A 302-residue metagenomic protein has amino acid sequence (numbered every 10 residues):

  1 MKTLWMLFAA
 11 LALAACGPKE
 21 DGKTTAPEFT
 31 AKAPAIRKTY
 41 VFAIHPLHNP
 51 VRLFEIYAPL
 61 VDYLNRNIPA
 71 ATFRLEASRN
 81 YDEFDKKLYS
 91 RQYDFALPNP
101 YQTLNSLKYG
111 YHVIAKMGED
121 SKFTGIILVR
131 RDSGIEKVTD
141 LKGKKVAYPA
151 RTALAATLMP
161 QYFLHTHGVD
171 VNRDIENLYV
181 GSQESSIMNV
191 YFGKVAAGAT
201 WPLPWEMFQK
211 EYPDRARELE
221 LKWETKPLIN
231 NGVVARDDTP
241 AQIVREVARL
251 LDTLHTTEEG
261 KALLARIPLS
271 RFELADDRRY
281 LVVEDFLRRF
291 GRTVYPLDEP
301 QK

Functional and structural regions predicted by a protein language model:
K2-L7: Sec-dependent signal peptide recognition, specifically the positively charged N-region followed immediately by
L13-A15: C-terminal motif of bacterial Sec signal peptides marking the signal peptidase cleavage site
G17-A43, H48-P59, L228-N230, A235 (+1 more regions): An extracytoplasmic/periplasmic, membrane-proximal ligand-sensing/linker region
T24-Q102: Extracytoplasmic small-molecule ligand-binding "clamshell" domains of the periplasmic binding protein/Venus flytrap
Y40-P50, T139-A156: Short loop->beta-strand "edge-of-pocket" segments that line small-molecule binding or catalytic clefts across diverse
D82-A96, Y109, T139, Q183-L203: Short helices/loops that flank or line small-molecule/ion binding pockets
D85-D140: Acidic, polar ligand-binding/catalytic clefts
S133, K145-I243, R249: Pocket-lining segment of extracytoplasmic ligand-binding domains
